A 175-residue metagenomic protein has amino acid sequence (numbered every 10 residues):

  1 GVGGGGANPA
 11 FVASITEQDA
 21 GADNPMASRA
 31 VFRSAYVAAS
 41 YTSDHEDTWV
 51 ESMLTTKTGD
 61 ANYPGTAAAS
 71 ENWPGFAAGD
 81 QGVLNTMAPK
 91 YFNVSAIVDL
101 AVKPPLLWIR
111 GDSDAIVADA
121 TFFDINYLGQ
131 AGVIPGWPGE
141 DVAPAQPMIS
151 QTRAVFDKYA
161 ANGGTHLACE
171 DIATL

Functional and structural regions predicted by a protein language model:
V2-Q151: Alpha/beta-hydrolase
V98-V102, T152-A168: A structural motif corresponding to the C-terminal end of an alpha-helix and its immediate exit/capping segment
A168-L175: Short glycine-rich catalytic loops that host catalytic nucleophiles or stabilize transition states across multiple
